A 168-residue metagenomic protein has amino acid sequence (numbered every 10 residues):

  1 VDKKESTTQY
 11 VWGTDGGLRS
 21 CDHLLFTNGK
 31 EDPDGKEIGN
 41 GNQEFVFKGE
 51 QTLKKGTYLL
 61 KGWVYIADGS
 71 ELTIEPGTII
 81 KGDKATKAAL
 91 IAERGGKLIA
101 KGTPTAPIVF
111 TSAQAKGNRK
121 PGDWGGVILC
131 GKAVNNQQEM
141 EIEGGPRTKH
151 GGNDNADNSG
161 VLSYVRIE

Functional and structural regions predicted by a protein language model:
V1-E168: Beta-strand/loop edge motif enriched in small/polar residues
